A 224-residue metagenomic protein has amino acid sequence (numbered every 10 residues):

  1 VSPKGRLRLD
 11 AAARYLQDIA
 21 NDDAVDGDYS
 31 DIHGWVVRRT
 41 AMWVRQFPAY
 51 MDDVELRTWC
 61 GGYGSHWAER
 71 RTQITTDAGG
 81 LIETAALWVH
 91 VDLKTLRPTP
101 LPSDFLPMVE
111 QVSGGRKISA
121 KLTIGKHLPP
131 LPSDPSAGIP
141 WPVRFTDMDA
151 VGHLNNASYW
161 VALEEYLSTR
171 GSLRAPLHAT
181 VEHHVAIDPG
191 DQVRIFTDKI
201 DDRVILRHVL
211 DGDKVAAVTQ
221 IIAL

Functional and structural regions predicted by a protein language model:
V1-R38, A85, D92-H178: Hot-dog-fold acyl-thioester-processing enzymes
W43-L128, H183-Q192, D198-L224: HotDog/MaoC-like acyl-thioester-processing domains
